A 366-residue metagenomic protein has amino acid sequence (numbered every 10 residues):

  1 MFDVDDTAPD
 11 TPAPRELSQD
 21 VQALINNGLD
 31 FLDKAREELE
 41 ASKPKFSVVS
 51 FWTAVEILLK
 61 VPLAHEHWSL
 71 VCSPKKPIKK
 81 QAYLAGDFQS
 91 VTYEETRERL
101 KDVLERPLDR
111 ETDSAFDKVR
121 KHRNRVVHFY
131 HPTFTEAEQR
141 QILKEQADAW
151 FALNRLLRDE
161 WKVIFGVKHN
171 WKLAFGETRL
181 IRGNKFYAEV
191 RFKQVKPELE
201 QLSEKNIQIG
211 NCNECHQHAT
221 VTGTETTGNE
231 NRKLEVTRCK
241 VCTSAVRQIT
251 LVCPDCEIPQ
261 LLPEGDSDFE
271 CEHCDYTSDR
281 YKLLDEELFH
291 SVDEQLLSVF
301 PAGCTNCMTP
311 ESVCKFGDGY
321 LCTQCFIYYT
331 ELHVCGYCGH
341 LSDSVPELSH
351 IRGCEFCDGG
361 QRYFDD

Functional and structural regions predicted by a protein language model:
M1-V49, E66, L173-Q194: Charged alpha-helical initiation segments
T11-R15, K80-A85, E136: N-terminal, leucine/charged-rich tether regions that mediate assembly and partner docking in large macromolecular
Q22-A23, F46, V103-G166: Charge-enriched, short contiguous segments at helix-coil
N27, F31, I57, V119-H122: Amphipathic, well-ordered alpha-helical segments in soluble domains
D30, V49-T53, Q141, E145: Amphipathic alpha-helical interaction segments
P44, S50-F51, V55-L70: Short, charge-rich amphipathic alpha-helical segments embedded in non-transmembrane helical bundles/solenoids
V71-F116: Flexible secondary-structure boundary motifs
K168-D366: Cys/His-clustered metal-coordination modules, chiefly Zn-binding fingers
